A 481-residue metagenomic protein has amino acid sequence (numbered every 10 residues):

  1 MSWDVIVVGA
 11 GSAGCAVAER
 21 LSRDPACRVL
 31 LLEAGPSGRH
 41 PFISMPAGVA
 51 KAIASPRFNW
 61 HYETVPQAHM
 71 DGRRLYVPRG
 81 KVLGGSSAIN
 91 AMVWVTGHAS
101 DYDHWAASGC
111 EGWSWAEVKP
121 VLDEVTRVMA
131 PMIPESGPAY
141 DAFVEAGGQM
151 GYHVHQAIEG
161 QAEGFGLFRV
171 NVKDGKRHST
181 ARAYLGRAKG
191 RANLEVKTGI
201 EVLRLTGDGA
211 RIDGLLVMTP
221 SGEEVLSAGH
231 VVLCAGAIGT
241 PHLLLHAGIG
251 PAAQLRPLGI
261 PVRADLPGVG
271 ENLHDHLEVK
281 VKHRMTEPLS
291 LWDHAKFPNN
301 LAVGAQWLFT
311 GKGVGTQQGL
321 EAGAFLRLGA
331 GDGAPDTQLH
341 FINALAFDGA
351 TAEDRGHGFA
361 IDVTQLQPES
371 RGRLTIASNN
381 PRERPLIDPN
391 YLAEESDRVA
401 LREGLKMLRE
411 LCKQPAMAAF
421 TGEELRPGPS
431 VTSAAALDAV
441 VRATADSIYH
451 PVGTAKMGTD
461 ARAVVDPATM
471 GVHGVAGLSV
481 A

Functional and structural regions predicted by a protein language model:
M1-V121, D265-L266, H276-M285: N-terminal glycine-rich phosphate/pyrophosphate-binding loop and immediately adjacent elements
S2, D24-V29, A192-E195, G229 (+1 more regions): Loop/turn elements at helix/coil->beta-strand transitions in domains of secreted/extracellular proteins
D24-R28, G35-H40, L205, G214-V303: Glycine-rich loop(s) and the adjacent beta-strand/alpha-helix scaffold that form part
P46, H61-E63, F168, V172-K173 (+4 more regions): A glycine-rich dinucleotide-binding beta-alpha-beta segment and adjacent secondary-structure elements that constitute
A88-A91, A106-I212, L216-M218, K280-G304 (+2 more regions): Conserved redox-cofactor binding core of oxidoreductases
P251-D354, C412-P415, A435, A439 (+2 more regions): Mid-to-C-terminal "cap/lid" subdomains and adjacent gly/pro-rich loops that border and regulate access to redox
G319-F420, A443-H450, R462: C-terminal catalytic lobe of FAD-dependent flavoproteins
